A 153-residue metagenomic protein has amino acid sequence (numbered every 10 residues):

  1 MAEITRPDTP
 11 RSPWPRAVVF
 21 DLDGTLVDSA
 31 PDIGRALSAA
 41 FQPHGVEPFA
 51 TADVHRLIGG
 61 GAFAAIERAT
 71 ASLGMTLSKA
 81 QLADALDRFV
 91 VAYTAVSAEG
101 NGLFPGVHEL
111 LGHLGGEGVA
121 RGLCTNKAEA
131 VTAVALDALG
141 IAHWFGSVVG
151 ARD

Functional and structural regions predicted by a protein language model:
I4-R56: Active-site neighborhood of HAD-like aspartate-dependent phosphohydrolases
P13-W14, T94-L123, E129-A133, A142-H143: Short, acidic loop-to-helix structural element flanking the phosphoryl-transfer center in phosphate-processing enzymes
F20-L22, F89, F145: Conserved hydrophobic/aromatic "anchor" residues that stabilize well-ordered secondary structure elements
D32, G61-A64, E109, A130-V131: Short alpha-helical
L37, I66, V107, T132-L136 (+1 more regions): Hydrophobic packing residues within well-ordered alpha-helices of enzyme cores
E47, T76, I141-G146: Conserved H-loop
G59-V96, P105, H113-G115: A metal-dependent, Asp-based hydrolase signature
R152-D153: Conserved helicase motor
